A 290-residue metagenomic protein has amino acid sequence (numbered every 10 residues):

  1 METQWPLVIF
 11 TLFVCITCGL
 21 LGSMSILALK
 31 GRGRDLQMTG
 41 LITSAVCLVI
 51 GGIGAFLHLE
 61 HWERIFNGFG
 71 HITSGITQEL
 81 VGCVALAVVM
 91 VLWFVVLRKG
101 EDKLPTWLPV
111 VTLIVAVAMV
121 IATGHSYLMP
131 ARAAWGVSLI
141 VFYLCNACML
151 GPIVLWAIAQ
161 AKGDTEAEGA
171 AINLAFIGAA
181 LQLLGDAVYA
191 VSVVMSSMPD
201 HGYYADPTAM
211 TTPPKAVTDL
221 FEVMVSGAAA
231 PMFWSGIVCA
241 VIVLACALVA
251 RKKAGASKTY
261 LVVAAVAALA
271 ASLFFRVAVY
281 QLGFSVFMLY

Functional and structural regions predicted by a protein language model:
W5, C15, L92-A265, L269-S272: Long, contiguous internal "core" modules enriched in hydrophobic/ aromatic residues
L7, F66-I76, A131-Y143, F287-Y290: Non-cytosolic membrane-interface motifs at loop->transmembrane helix junctions
L7-M24, V84-M90, A147: The first (N-terminal) embedded transmembrane alpha-helix
I9, L41, L80-V84, V110 (+1 more regions): Hydrophobic alpha-helical transmembrane segments
L21-T39, H58-F66, K253, S257: Membrane-interface helix-loop junction between the first two transmembrane segments
I42-H61: A generic, lipid-embedded transmembrane alpha helix
I76-R98: Hydrophobic alpha-helical transmembrane segments in multi-pass integral membrane proteins
L273-Y290: Juxtamembrane boundary at the C-terminal end of a transmembrane helix
